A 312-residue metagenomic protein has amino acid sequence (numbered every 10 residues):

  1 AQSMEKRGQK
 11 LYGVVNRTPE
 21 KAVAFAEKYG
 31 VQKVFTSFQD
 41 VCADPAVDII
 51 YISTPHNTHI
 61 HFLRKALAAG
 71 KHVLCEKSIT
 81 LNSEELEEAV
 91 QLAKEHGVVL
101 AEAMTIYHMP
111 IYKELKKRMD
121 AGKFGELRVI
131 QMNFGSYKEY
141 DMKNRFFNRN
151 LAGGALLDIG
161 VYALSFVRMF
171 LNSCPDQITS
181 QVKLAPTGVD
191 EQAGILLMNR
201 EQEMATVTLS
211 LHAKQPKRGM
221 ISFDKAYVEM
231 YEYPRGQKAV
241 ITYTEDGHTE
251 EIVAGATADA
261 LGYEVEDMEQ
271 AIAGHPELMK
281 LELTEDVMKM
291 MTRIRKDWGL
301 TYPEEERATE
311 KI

Functional and structural regions predicted by a protein language model:
A1-Y29: N-terminal Rossmann-like dinucleotide-binding module
R17, V253-E266, M279: Active-site loop of classical SDR/Rossmann-like NAD(P)-dependent oxidoreductases, centered on the catalytic Tyr-X3-Lys
T18, Y29-L92: Beta-loop-alpha module in the N-terminal Rossmann-like domain of NAD(P)-dependent dehydrogenases, especially those
F35, C75, L100-E102, M230: Hydrophobic residues in well-ordered beta-strands that form the structural core
I49-Y51, R200, D267-I312: C-terminal helix-rich "cap/oligomerization" subdomain common to oxidoreductases
E87-T105, E126-V129: Rossmann-fold dehydrogenase core element
I106-I178, P186: Predominantly a Rossmann-like dinucleotide-binding segment in NAD(P)-dependent oxidoreductases
S165-G236, G255, V265-A271, H275-P276 (+1 more regions): Contiguous beta-strand/loop segments that form the cofactor/metal-binding neighborhood of enzyme cores
